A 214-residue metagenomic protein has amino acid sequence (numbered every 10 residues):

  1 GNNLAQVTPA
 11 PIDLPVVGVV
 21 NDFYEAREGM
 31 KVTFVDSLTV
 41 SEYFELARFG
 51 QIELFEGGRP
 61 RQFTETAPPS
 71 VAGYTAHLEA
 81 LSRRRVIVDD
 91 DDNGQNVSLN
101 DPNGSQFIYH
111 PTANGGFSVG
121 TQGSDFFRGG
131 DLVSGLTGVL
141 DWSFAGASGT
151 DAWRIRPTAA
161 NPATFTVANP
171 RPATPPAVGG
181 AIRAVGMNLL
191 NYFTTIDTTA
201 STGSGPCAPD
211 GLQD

Functional and structural regions predicted by a protein language model:
G1-Q213: Extended non-catalytic accessory segments flanking core domains
